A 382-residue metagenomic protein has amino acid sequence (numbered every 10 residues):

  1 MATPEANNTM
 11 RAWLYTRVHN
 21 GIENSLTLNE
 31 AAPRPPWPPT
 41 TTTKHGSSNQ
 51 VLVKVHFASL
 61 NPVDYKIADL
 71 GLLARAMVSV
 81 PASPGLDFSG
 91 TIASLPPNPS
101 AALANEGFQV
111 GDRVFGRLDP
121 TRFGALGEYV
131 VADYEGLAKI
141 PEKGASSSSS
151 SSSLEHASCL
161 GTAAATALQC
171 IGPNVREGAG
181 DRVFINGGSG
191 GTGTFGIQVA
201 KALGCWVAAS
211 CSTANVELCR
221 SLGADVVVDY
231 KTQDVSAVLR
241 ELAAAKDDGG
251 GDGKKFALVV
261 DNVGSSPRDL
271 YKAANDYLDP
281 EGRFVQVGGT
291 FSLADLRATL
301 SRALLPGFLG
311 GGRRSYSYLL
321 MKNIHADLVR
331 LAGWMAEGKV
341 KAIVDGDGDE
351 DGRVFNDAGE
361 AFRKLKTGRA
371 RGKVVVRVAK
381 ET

Functional and structural regions predicted by a protein language model:
M1-S47, S100-A102, S148, A244-D252 (+3 more regions): Eukaryotic N-terminal low-complexity, Ser/Thr- and Lys/Arg-rich leader segments that predominantly function as
P33-S59, G71-F123: Glycine-rich beta-strand-centered segment in the early N-terminal region that forms part of a ligand/cofactor-binding
K66, P81, L86, A102 (+1 more regions): NAD(P)H dinucleotide-binding glycine-rich loop of Rossmann-like/cofactor-binding domains, especially the beta1-alpha1
F115, F184, V228, V259-V260 (+1 more regions): N-terminal Rossmann-like NAD(P) cofactor-binding module of classical short-chain dehydrogenase/reductase
S158-T232: Mid-domain Rossmann-like dinucleotide-binding core that forms the NAD(H)/NADP(H) cofactor-binding site
K201-K272: Adenosine-nucleotide cofactor-binding segment
G264-V340, A379-T382: Glycine-rich phosphate-binding loop and adjacent beta-alpha segment of Rossmann(oid) nucleotide-cofactor-binding
K322-T382: C-terminal hydrophobic helical "lid"/dimerization subdomain of Rossmann-like NAD(P)H-dependent oxidoreductases
